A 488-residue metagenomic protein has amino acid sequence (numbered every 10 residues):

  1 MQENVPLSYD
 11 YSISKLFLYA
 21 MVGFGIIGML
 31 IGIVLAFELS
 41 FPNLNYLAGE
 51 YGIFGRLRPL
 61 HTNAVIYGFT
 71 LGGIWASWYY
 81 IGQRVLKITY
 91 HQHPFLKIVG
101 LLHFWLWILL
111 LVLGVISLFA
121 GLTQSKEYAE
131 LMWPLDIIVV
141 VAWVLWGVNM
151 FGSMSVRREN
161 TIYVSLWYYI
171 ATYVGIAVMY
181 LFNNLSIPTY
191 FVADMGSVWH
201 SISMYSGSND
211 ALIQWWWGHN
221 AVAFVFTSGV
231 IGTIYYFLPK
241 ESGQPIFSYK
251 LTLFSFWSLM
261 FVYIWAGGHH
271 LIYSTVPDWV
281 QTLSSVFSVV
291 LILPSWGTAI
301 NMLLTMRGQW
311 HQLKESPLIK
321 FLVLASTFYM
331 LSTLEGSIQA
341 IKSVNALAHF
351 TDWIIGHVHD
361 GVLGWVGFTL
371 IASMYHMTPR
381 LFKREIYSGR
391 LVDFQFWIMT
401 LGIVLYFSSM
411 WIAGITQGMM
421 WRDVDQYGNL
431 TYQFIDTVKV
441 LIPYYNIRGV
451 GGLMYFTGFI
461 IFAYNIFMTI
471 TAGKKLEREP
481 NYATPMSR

Functional and structural regions predicted by a protein language model:
M1-V5, T437-L441: Short, charged/polar, low-complexity loop and linker segments that flank or interrupt alpha-helical bundles
Q2-L16, G308: Cytosolic juxtamembrane amphipathic/interface segments immediately preceding and feeding into a transmembrane helix
K15-N43, L47, Y51-I88, H93-G121 (+9 more regions): Hydrophobic cores of alpha-helical transmembrane segments in multi-pass integral membrane proteins
L122-M132, T189-I213: Inter-helical loop and helix-membrane interface segments of multi-pass membrane transporters/permeases
N160-Y163: Extended, leucine-rich alpha-helical cores of fungal transcription factors
N345-I354: Flexible, glycine/threonine-enriched loop-and-boundary segments that flank and lead into catalytic domains of large
K474-R488: Short, highly charged, low-complexity non-transmembrane loops/tails of multi-pass membrane proteins
